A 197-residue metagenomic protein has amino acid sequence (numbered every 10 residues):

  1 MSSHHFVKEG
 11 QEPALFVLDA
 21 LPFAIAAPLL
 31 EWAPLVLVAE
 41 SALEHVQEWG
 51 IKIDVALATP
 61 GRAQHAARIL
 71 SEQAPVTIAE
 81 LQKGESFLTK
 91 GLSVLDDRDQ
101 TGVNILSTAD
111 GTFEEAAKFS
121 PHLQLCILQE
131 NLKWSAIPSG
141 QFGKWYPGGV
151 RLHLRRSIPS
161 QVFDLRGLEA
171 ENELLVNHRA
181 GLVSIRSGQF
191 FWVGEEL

Functional and structural regions predicted by a protein language model:
M1-E48, I53-D54, R68-I69: N-terminal glycine-/serine-/threonine-rich phosphate-binding loop
S3-F6, L92-S93, E114-A117, F142 (+1 more regions): A generic local secondary-structure boundary/capping motif
V7-E9, L30, L70, A117-F119 (+2 more regions): A generic structural signal for short, solvent-exposed coil/turn residues that cap or connect secondary-structure
A24, G111-E115, K133-I137: Short, well-ordered, mixed-charge alpha-helical segments that flank or form enzyme active sites
E31-A33, S41-Q124, L128-E130: Acidic/Gly/His-enriched mid-domain segments of enzyme catalytic cores or analogous surface patches that mediate
V38-A42, A58-T59, E171-E173, R179-A180: Generic hydrophobic/packing signal
P121-L123, E130, S135-L197: Long, charged alpha-helical interface segments
